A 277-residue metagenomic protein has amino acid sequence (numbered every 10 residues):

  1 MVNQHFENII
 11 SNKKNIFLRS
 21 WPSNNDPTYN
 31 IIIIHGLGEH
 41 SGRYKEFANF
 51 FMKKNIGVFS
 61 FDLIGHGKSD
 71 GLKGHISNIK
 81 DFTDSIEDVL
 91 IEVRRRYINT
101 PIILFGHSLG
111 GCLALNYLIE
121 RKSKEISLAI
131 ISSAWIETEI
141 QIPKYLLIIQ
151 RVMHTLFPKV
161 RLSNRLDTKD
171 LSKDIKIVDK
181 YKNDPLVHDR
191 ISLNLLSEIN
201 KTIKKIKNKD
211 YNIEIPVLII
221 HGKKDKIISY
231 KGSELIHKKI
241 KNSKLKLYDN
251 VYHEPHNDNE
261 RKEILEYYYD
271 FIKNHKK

Functional and structural regions predicted by a protein language model:
M1-N25: N-terminal cap/lid segment of alpha/beta-hydrolase-fold proteins
G36-E39, K223: Active-site glycine-rich loops that stabilize anionic/oxyanionic intermediates across multiple enzyme folds
G38-S41, G67-Y97, I264: Catalytic nucleophile-loop/oxyanion-hole region of alpha/beta-hydrolase and closely related hydrolase-like folds
R43, A48-L72: Conserved alpha/beta-hydrolase
P101, L109-I131, E137: Conserved hydrolase catalytic core segment
I213, I219-H221, D225: Short beta-strand/loop motif that positions the catalytic acidic residue of the alpha/beta-hydrolase fold
I215, S229-K238: Short alpha-helix in the alpha/beta-hydrolase fold that links the catalytic acid
K244-K277: Catalytic active-site module of serine/aspartate enzymes centered on a nucleophile-bearing elbow/loop
